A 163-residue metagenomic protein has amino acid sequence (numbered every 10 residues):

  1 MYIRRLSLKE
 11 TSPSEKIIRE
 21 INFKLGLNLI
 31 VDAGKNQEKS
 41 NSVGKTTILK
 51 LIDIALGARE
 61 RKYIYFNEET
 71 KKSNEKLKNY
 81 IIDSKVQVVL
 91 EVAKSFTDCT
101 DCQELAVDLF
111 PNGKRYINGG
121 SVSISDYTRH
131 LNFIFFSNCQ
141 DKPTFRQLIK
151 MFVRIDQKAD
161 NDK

Functional and structural regions predicted by a protein language model:
M1-D98: Extreme N-terminal "head/tail" segments of very large remodeling/mechanoenzyme assemblies
S95-D98, Q103-P111: Hydrophobic or amphipathic alpha-helical targeting/insertion segments
A106-D162: Glycine-rich phosphate-binding loops of NTPases
